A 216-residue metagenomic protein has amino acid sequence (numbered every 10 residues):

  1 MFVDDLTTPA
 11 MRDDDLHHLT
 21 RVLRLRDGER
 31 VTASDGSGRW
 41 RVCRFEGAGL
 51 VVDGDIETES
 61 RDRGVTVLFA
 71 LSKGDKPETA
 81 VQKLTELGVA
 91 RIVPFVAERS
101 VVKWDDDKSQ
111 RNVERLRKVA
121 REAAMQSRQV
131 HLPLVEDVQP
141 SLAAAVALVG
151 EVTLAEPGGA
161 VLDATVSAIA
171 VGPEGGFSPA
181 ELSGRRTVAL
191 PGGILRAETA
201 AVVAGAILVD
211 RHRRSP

Functional and structural regions predicted by a protein language model:
M1-T58: N-terminal positively charged helical leader segments and presequences
L6, D55, V96-S100, G192: Short, ordered loop/turn segments at secondary-structure junctions
P9-M11, D62-T66, V166-S167, S183-L190: Glycine/charged-rich beta-loop-alpha catalytic/anionic-binding loops adjacent to active sites
E59-V152: RNA substrate-binding interface of SAM-dependent RNA methyltransferases
V135, V152-L154, R185-A189: Conserved beta-strand scaffold positions in the cores of enzyme catalytic domains, especially in NTP/NDP-utilizing
G150-P157, S167-G172: Short, hydrophobic beta-strand segments that form beta-sheet elements in well-ordered domains
A164-A180: A C-terminal functional module that forms or caps the active site or interfaces directly with catalytic machinery
P179-P216: Structured adenosyl-cofactor binding patch, chiefly the S-adenosyl-L-methionine
